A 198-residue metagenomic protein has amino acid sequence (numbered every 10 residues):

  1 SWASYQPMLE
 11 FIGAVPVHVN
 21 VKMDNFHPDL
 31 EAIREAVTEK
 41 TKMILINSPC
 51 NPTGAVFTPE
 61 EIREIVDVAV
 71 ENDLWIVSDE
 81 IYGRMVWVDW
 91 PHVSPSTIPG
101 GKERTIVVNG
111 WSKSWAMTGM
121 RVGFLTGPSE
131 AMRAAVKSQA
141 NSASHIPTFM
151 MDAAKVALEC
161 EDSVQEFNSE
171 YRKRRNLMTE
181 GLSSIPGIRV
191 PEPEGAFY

Functional and structural regions predicted by a protein language model:
S1-A14: Substrate-binding/gating loop at the entrance of the active-site cleft, primarily in PLP-dependent aminotransferase-like
V17, V21-W90: Active-site phosphate-binding strand-loop segment of PLP-dependent enzymes
I44, D79, T105-V108, G123 (+1 more regions): Structural scaffold positions in well-ordered secondary structure
I98-A134: Active-site PLP attachment segment
G100, E130-F149: Active-site C-terminal subdomain of aminotransferase-like
A135-Q139, L158-T179: Structural signature of PLP-dependent enzymes
I146-F167, F197: Structural motif of enzymes handling amino- and sulfur-group chemistry
M151, K155, Y171-T179, V190-Y198: Conserved glycine-rich beta-strand-loop-beta hairpin in the small C-terminal domain of fold type I
